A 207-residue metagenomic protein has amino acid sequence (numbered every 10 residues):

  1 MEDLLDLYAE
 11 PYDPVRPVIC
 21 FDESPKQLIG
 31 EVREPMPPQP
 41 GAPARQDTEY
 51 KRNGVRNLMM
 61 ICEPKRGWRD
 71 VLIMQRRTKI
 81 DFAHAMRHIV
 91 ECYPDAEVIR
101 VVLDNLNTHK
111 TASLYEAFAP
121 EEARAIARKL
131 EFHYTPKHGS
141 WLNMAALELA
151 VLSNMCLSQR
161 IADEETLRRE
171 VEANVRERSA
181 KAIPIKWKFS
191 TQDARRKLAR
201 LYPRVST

Functional and structural regions predicted by a protein language model:
M1-R87, L198-L201: Extended, low-complexity cationic-aromatic segments
C20-D22, I61, G67, M86 (+5 more regions): Mobile genetic element proteins and their domesticated derivatives, centered on retroelements and DNA transposons
V32, T166-T207: C-terminal domain-tail junction helix/linker
R45-K51, E122-M144, Q159-D163: RNase H-like polynucleotidyl transferase catalytic core
I80-R100: Short, basic/hydrophobic alpha-helical segments
E97-H109, P136: Acidic/histidine-rich, metal-coordinating catalytic segments
A112-A123: Short, aromatic/basic amphipathic alpha-helical patches
A145-E164, E177-K181: Active-site proximal helix-loop segment of RNase H-like, two-metal nucleases, encompassing DDE(D)
